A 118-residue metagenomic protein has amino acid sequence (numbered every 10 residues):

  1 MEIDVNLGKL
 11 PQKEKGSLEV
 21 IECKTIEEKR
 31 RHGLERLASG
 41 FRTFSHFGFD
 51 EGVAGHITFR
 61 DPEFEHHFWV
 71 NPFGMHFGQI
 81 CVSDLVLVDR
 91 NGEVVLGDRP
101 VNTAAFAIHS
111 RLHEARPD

Functional and structural regions predicted by a protein language model:
M1-E28: Extreme N-terminal flexible tails
E2, K13, E28-K29, H46 (+2 more regions): Accessory terminal and edge-of-domain segments that mediate assembly/interaction and cofactor placement around
E22, I26-R30, D61, L112: Intrinsic structural disorder
L34-D118: An anion-binding catalytic pocket shared by soluble metabolic enzymes
